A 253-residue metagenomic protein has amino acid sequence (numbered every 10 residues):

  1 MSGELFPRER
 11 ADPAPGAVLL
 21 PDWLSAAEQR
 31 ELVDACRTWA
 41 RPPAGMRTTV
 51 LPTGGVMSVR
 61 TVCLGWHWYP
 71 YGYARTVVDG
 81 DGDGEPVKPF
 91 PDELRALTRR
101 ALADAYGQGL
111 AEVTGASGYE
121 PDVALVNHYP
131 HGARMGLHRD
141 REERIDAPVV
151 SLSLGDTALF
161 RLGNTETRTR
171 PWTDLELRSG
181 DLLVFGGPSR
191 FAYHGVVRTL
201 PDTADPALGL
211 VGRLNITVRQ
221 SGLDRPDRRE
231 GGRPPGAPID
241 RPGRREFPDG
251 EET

Functional and structural regions predicted by a protein language model:
M1-T253: Non-heme Fe(II) oxygenase metal-center motifs and adjacent flexible, charged/small-residue loops
